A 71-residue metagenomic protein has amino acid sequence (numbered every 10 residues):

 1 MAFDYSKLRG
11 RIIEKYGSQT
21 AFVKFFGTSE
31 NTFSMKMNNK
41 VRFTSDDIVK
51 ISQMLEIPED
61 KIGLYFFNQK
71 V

Functional and structural regions predicted by a protein language model:
M1-A2, K7-G10, K15, Q53 (+1 more regions): Short, charged recognition helix plus adjacent turn of helix-turn-helix-like nucleic-acid-binding domains
Y16-M35: Short alpha-helical DNA-recognition segment
G27, N38, F67-K70: Short amphipathic alpha-helical surface patches that mediate protein-protein
M37, D47, L55, F66: DNA major-groove recognition helix of helix-turn-helix
K40-K50: Short, basic-rich loop-to-helix N-cap that marks the start of a DNA-contacting helix
